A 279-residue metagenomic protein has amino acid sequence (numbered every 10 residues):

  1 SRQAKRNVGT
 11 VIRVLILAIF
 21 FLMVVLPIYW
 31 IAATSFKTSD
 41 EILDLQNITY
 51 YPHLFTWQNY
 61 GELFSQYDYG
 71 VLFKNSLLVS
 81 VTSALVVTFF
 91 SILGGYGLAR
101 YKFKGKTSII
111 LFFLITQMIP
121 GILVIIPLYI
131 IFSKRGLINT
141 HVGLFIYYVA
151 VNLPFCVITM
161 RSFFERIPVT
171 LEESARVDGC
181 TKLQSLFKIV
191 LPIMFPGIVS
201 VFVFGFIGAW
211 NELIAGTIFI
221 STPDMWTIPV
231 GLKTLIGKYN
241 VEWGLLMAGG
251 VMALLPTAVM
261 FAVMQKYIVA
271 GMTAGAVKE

Functional and structural regions predicted by a protein language model:
Q3-K5, G9-E279: A structural signal for multi-pass alpha-helical bundles of membrane permease subunits that mediate small-molecule
